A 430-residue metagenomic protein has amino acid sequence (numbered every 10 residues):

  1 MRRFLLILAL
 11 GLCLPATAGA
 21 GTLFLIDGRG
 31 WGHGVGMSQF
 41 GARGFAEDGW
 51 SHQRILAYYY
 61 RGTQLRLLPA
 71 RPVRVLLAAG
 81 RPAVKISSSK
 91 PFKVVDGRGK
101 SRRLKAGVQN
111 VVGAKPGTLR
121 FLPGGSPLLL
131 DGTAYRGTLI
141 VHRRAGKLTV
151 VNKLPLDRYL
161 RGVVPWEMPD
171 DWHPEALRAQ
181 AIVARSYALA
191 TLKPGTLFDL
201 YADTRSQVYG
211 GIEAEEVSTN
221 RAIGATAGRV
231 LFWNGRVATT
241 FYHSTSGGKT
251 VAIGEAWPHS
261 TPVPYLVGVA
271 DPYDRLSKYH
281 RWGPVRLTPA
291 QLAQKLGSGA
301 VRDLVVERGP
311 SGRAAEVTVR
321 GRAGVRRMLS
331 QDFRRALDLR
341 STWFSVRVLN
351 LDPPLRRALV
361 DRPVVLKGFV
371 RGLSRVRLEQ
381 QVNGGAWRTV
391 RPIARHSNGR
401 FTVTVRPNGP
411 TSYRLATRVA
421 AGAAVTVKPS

Functional and structural regions predicted by a protein language model:
R2-Y413, R418-S430: Conserved, single-site charged/polar hotspot
